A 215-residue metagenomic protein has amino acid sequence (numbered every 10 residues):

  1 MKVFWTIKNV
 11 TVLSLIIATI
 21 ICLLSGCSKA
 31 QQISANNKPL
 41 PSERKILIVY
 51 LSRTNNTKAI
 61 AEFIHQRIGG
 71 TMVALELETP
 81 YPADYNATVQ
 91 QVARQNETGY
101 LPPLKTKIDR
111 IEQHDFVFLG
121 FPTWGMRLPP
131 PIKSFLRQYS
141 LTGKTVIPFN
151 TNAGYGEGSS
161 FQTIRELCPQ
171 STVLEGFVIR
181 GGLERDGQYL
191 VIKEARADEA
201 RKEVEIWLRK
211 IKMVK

Functional and structural regions predicted by a protein language model:
M1-N9: Positively charged n-region of N-terminal signal peptides that target proteins for export
K2-V3, L15-A18, C22-I33, N37-L47 (+3 more regions): FMN-binding flavodoxin-like domain, especially the glycine-rich phosphate-binding loop
K8-I16: Sec-dependent signal peptide recognition, specifically the positively charged N-region followed immediately by
E78-E97, Y189: N-terminal beta-loop-helix "entrance" segment that forms/cooperates in small-molecule cofactor or anionic ligand
